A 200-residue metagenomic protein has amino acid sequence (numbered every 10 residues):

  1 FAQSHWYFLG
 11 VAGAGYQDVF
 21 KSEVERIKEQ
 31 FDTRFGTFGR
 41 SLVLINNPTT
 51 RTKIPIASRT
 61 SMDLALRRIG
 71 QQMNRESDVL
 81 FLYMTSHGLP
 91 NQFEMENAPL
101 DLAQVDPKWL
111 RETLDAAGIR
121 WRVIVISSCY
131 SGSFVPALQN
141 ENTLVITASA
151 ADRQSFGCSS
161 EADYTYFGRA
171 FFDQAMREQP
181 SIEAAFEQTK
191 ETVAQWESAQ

Functional and structural regions predicted by a protein language model:
F1-D78, A162-T165: Boundary/activation segment at the start of structured domains
S4-Y7, T37-S41, R75-L80, A117-V123 (+2 more regions): Loop/turn elements at helix/coil->beta-strand transitions in domains of secreted/extracellular proteins
G10-D18, P48-A57, G70-Q71, E94-D101 (+4 more regions): Second-shell loop/turn segments in exported
V11, I45, Y83-T85, V125-S127 (+1 more regions): Short beta-strand segments
F20-S22, Q92-E96, V135-L138: Short, solvent-exposed loop/turn and secondary-structure capping segments
S22-E25, E29, T33, T60-R67 (+7 more regions): Solvent-exposed, polar/charged alpha-helical surfaces in well-ordered, non-transmembrane soluble domains, broadly
T85-G118: A short, glycine/acidic-enriched catalytic loop
V123, S128-Q200: Active-site-proximal C-terminal subdomain of hydrolase catalytic domains
